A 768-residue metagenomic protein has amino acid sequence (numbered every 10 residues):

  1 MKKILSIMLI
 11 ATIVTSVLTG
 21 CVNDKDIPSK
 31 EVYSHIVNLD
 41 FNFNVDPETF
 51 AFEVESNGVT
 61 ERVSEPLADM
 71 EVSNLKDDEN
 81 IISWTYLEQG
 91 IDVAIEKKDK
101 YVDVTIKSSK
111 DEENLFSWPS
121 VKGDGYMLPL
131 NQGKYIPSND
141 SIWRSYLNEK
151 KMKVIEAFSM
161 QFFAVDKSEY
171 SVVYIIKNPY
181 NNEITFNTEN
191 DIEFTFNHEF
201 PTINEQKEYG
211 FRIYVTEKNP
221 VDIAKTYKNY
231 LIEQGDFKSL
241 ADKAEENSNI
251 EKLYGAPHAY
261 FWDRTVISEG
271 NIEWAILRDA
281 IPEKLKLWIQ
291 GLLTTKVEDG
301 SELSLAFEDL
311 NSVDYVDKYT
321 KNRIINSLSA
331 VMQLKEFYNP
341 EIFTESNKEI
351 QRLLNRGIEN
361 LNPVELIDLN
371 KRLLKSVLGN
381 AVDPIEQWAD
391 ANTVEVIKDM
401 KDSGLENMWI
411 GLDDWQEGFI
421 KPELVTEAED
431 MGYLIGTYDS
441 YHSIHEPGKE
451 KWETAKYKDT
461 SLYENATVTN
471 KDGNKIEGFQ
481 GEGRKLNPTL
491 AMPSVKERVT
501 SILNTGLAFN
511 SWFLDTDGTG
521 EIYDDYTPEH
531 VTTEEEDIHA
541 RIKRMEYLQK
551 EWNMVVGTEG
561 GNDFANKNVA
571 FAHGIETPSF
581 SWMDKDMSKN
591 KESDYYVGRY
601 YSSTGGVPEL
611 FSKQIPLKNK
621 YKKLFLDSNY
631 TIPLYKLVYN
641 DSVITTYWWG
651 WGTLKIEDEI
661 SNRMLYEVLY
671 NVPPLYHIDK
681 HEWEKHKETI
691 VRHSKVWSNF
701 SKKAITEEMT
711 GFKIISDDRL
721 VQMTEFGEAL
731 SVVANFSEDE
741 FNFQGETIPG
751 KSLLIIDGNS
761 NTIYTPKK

Functional and structural regions predicted by a protein language model:
M1-I4: Positively charged n-region of N-terminal signal peptides that target proteins for export
M8-S16: Bacterial N-terminal signal peptides
L18-G20: C-terminal motif of bacterial Sec signal peptides marking the signal peptidase cleavage site
I27-W409, E427-I435, D439-Y441, V555-V556 (+3 more regions): Carbohydrate-recognition beta-sandwich/jelly-roll modules in extracellular/periplasmic carbohydrate-active proteins
V45-V54, E193-R212, T216-I223, T265 (+8 more regions): Active-site-proximal substrate-binding groove within the catalytic cores of carbohydrate-active enzymes
P257-H258, L424-I476, N553-F564: Glycine-rich, aromatic-flanked loop segments that form ligand/cofactor-binding clefts across common enzyme folds
D368-N380, K451-K485, D524-E535: Aromatic- and acidic-residue-enriched carbohydrate-binding clefts of CAZyme catalytic domains
G379-V382, K398-L412, F419, E427-L434 (+6 more regions): Long, K/E/R/D-enriched contiguous segments that form extended
